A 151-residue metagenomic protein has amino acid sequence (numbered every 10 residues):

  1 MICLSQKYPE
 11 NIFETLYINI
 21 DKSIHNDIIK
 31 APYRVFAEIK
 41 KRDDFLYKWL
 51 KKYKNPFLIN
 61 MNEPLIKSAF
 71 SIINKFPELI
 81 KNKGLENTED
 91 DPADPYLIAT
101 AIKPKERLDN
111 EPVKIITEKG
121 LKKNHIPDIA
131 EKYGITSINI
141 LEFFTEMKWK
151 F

Functional and structural regions predicted by a protein language model:
M1, Q6, L85, N124 (+2 more regions): Conserved catalytic or regulatory cores that recognize and/or transform ribose-phosphate-containing ligands
M1-A31, E38-K51: Short, well-structured N-terminal submotif of metal-dependent ribonuclease cores
L4-Y8, I24-I28, E106, E131-F151: Feature 3881 marks metal-assisted phosphotransfer/nuclease machinery and their flanking interaction elements
P32-Y33, I116-G120: Short His-Asn-centered micro-motif
Y33-F36, K40-N87: PIN-domain endoribonuclease scaffold, especially VapC-family toxins
T88-V113, H125, I129: Acidic, metal-associated active-site segment
D109-E118, T136: Glycine-rich phosphate/pyrophosphate-binding loops and their adjacent beta-strand/loop elements at enzyme active sites
